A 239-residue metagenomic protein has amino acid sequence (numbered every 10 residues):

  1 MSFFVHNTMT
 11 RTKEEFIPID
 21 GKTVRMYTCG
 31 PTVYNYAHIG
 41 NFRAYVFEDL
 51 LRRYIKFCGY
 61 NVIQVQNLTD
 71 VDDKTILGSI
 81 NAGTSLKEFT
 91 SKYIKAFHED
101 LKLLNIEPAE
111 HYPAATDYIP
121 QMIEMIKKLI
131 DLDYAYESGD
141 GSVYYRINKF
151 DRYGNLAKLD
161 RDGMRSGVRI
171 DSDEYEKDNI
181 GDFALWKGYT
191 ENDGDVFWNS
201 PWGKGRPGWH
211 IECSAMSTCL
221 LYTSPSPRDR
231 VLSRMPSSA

Functional and structural regions predicted by a protein language model:
M1-S224, R228: NTP-dependent nucleotidyl-transfer catalytic core
P227-D229, S233-A239: Positively charged, low-complexity/disordered segments
